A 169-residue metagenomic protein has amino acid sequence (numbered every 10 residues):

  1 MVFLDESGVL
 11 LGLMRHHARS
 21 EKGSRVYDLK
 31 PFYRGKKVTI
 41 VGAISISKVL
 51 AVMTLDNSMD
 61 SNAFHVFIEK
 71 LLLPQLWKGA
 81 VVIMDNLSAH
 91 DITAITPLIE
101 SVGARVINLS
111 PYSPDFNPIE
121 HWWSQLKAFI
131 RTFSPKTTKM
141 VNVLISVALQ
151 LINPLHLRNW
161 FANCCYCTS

Functional and structural regions predicted by a protein language model:
M1-S169: Short functional hotspots at interaction and active-site rims
